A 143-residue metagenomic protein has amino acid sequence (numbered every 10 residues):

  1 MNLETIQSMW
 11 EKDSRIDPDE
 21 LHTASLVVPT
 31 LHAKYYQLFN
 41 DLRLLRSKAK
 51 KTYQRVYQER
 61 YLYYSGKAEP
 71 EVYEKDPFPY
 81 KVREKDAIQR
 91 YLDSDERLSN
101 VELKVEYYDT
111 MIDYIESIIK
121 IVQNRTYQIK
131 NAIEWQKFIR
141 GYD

Functional and structural regions predicted by a protein language model:
M1-D143: Charge-rich amphipathic alpha-helical interaction elements
